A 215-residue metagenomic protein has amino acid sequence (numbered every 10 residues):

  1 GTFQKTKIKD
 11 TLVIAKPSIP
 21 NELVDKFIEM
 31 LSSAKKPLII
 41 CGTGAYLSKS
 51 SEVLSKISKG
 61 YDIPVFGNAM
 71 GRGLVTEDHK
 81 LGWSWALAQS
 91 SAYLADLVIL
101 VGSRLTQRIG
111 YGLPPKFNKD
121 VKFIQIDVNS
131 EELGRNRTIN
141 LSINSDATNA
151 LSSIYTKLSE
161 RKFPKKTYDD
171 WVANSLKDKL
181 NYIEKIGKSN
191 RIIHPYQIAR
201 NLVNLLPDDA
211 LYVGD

Functional and structural regions predicted by a protein language model:
G1-Q4, K162-K166, G214: Proline-centered turn/helix-capping motifs that create local helix->coil transitions or kinks
G1-S33: Conformationally flexible catalytic loops at phosphate/diphosphate-handling active centers
G1-T2, T43-A45, S130: Glycine-rich beta-alpha junction loops
T2-Q4, V75-T76, L133, L176-K179: Short acidic/His/Gly/Ser-rich catalytic and metal-binding motifs that mark active-site loops of diverse hydrolases
K16-P20, V24, T43, L47-L54 (+7 more regions): Generic structural signal for well-ordered, non-membrane alpha-helical segments in soluble metabolic enzymes
I19-P20, I28-V98, N204-D215: Anionic-ligand anchoring segments at beta-strand to alpha-helix junctions in alpha/beta enzyme folds, i.e., glycine
N68-V172: Glycine-rich, acidic loop regions that bind phosphate or pyrophosphate groups
N174-D215: Active-site diphosphate/adenylate-binding microenvironment
